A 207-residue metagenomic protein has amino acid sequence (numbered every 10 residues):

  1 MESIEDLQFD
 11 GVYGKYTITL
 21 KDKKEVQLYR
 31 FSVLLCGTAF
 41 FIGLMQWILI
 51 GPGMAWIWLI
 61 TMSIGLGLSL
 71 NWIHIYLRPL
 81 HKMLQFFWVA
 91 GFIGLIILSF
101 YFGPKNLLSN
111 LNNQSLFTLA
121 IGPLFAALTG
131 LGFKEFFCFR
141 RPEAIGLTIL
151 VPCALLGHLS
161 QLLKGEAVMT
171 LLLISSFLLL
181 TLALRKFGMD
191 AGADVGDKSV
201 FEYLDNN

Functional and structural regions predicted by a protein language model:
M1-S63, K198-D205: N-terminal topogenic module of multi-pass integral membrane proteins
E2-E5, V151-N207: C-terminal membrane-adjacent module
L49-I64, L108-P123, L172: Structural signature of hydrophobic alpha-helical transmembrane segments
L59, P79-F92, Q114-T118, R140-I149: Cytoplasmic-side transmembrane-helix entry/capping segments in multi-pass membrane proteins
G67-L80, L128-C138, K186-F187: C-terminal ends of transmembrane helices
N71-L111: Membrane-helix boundary elements
F87-S99, I145-H158, E202-N207: Small-residue-rich segments of transmembrane alpha-helices in multi-pass membrane proteins, especially helix faces
P123-C138, P152-S160: Alpha-helical transmembrane segments in multipass membrane proteins, preferentially the mid-helix core
